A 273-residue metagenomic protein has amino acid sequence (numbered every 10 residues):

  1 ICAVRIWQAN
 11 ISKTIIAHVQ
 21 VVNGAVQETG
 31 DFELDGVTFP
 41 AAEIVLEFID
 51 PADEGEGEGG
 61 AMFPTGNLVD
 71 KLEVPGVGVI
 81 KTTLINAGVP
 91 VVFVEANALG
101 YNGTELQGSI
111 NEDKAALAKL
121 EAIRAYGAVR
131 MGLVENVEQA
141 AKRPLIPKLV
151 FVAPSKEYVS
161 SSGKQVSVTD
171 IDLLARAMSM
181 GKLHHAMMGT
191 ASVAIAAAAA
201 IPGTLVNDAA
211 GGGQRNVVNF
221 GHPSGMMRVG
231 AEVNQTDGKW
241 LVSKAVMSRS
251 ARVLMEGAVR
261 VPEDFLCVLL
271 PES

Functional and structural regions predicted by a protein language model:
I1-S273: Active-site proximal loop and beta-alpha junction motif in alpha/beta enzyme cores
